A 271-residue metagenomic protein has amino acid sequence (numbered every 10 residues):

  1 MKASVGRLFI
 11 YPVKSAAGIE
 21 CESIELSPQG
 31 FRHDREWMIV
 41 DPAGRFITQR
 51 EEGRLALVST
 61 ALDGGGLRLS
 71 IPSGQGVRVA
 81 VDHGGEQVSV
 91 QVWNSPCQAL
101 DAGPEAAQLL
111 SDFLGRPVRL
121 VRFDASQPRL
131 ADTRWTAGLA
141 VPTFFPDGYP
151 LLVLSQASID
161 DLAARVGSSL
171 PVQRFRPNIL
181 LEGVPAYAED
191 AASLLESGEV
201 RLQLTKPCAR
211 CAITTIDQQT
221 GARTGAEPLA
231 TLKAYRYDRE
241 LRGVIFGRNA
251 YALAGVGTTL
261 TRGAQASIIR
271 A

Functional and structural regions predicted by a protein language model:
M1-A271: Metal-cofactor-dependent catalytic cores
